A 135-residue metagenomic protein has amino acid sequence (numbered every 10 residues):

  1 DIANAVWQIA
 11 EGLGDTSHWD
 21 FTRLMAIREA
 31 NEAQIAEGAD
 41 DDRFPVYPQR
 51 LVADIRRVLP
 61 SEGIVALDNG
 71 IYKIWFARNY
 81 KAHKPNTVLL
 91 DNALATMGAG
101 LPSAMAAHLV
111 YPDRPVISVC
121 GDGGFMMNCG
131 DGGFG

Functional and structural regions predicted by a protein language model:
D1-M25: Glycine-rich, acidic loop regions that bind phosphate or pyrophosphate groups
A5-V6, K73-W75, M97, F125-M127: Flexible loop/turn segments at secondary-structure boundaries
A10, L101, M105, I117-V119 (+1 more regions): Hydrophobic, well-ordered secondary-structure segments that either form specific early membrane-associated helices used
L13, A82-H83, G135: Short secondary-structure boundary/capping segments
H18-T22, A66, P115-S118: Acidic/polar loop patches that form or flank catalytic/metal-binding clefts of enzymes that bind anionic ligands
A26-D113: Active-site diphosphate/adenylate-binding microenvironment
V110-G135: Conserved thiamine diphosphate
